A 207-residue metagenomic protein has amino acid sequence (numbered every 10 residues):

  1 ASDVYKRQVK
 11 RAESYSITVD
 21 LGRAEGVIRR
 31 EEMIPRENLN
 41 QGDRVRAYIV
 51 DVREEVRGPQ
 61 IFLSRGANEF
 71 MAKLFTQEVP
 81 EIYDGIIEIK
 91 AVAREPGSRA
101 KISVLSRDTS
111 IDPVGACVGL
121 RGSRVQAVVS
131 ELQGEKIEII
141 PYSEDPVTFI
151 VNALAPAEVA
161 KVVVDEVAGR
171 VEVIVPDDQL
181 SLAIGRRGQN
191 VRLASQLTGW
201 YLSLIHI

Functional and structural regions predicted by a protein language model:
S2-I205: RNA-contacting regions in translation and RNA-metabolism proteins, encompassing KH/S1 modules where present
